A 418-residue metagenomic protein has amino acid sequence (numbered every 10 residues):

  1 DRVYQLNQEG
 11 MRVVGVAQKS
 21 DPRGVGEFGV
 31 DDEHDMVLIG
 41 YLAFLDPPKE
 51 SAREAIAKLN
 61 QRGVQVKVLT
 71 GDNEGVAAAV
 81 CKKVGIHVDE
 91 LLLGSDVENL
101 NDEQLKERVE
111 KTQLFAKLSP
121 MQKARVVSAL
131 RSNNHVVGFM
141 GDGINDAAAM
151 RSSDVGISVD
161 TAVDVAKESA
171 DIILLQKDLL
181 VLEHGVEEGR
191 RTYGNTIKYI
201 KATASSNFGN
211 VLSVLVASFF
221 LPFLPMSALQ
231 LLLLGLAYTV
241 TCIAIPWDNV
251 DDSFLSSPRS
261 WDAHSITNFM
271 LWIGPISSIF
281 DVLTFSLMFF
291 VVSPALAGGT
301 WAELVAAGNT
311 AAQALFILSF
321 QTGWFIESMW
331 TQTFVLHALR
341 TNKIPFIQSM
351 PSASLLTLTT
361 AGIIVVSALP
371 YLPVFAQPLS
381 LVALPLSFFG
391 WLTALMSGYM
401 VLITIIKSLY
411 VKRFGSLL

Functional and structural regions predicted by a protein language model:
D1-N145, R151-D154, E188, T192 (+5 more regions): Cytosolic catalytic headpiece
V88-F139, S153-K343: Membrane-embedded transport module
L215-F223, D252-F254, A368-P385: Transmembrane helix-loop junctions at the membrane interface of multipass transporters and ion channels
L231-T239, E327-V335, G362-P370, L395-T404: Alpha-helical transmembrane segments of multi-pass membrane proteins
D252-S253, A338-Q348, L372-P378, L409: Juxtamembrane/interfacial segments flanking transmembrane helices
F280-S286, G362-Q377: Hydrophobic alpha-helical transmembrane segments in multi-pass integral membrane proteins
L318-F325, L356, G390-A394: Alpha-helical transmembrane segments of integral membrane proteins, emphasizing hydrophobic/aromatic residues
I347-T357: Cytoplasmic-side transmembrane-helix entry/capping segments in multi-pass membrane proteins
